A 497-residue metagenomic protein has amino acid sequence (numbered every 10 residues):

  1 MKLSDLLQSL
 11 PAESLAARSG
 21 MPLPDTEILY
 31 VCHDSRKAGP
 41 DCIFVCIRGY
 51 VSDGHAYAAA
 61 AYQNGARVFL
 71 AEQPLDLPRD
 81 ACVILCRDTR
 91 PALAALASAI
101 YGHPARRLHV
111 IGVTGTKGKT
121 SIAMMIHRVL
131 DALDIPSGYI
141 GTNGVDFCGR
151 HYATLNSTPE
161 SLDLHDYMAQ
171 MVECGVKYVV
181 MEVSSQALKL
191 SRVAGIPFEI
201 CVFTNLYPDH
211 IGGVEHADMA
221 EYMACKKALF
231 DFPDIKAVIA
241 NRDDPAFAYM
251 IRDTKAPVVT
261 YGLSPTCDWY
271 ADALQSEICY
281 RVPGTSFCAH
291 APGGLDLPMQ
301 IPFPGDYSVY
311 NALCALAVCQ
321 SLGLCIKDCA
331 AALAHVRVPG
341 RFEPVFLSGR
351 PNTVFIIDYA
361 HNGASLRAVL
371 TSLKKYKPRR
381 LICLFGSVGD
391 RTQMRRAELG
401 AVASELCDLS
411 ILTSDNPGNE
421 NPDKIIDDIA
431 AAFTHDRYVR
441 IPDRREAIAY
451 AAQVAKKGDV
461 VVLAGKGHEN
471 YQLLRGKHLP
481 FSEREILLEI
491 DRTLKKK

Functional and structural regions predicted by a protein language model:
M1-A95, A99, Y270-D272, D296 (+5 more regions): N-terminal leader/targeting and accessory segments in enzymes
M1-L15, P40-I43, K236, K255 (+3 more regions): ATP-dependent carboxylate-amine ligase
C32-D34, Y50, I278-T285, F303-C314 (+1 more regions): Short glycine/threonine-rich catalytic loop with a Thr-x-Gly-x-Asp
G49-V51, L75, S185-Q186, Y207-D209 (+5 more regions): Short glycine-rich anion-binding loops that position phosphate/pyrophosphate groups of nucleotides and phosphorylated
F69-L77, G141-G144, R242-A246, L263-S264 (+1 more regions): Short, polar loop motifs at secondary-structure junctions
R79-R87, Y152-L155, D253-G262: Active-site regions of enzymes building and remodeling cell-envelope glycoconjugates
L93-R242, A246-T254, L313, C319 (+2 more regions): Phosphate-binding loop of NTP-binding sites
M171-V172, V176-I211, A248-P298, A331-A334 (+1 more regions): Extended acidic/charged loop-beta regions that coordinate divalent cations and stabilize anionic phosphate/carboxylate
